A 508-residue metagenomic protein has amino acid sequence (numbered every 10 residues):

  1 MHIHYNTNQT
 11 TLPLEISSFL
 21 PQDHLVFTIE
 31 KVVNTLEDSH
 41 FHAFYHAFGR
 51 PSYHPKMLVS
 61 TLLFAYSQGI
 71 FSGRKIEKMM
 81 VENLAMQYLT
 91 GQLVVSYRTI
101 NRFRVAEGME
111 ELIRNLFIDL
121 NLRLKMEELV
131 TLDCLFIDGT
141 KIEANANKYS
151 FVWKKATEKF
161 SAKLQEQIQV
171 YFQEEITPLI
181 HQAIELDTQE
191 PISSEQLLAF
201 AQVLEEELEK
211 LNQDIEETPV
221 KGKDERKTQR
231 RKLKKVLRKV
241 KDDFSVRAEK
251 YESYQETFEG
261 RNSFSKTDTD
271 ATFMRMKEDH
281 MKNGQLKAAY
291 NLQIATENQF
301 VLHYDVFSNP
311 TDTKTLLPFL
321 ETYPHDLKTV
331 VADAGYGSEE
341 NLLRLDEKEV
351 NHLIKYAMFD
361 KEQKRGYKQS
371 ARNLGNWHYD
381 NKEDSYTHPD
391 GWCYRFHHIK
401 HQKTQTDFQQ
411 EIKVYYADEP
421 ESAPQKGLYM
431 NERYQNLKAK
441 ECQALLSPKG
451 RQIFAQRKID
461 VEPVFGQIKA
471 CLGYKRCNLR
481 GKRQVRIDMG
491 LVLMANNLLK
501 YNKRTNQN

Functional and structural regions predicted by a protein language model:
M1-F27: Hydrophobic alpha-helical membrane-insertion signals
H2-H4, L62, I70-E82, L93-N508: Anion-binding and metal-coordination hotspots
P13-L14, F44, A85-Q87, E128-L129 (+1 more regions): Short hydrophobic "helix-edge" motifs at membrane interfaces and signal-peptide entry regions
P21, G49-M57, Q68, S72 (+2 more regions): Generic, well-ordered alpha-helical segments
Q22-L63: Basic, short loop/linker segments at the boundary and entry of helix-turn-helix/winged-helix-like folds
N34-H42, Y66-F71, E82-L89: Short helix-loop boundary/capping segments at the starts of domains
F48, M86-G91, L122: Catalytic micro-motifs at enzyme active sites that drive phosphoryl/nucleotidyl and oxygen chemistry
